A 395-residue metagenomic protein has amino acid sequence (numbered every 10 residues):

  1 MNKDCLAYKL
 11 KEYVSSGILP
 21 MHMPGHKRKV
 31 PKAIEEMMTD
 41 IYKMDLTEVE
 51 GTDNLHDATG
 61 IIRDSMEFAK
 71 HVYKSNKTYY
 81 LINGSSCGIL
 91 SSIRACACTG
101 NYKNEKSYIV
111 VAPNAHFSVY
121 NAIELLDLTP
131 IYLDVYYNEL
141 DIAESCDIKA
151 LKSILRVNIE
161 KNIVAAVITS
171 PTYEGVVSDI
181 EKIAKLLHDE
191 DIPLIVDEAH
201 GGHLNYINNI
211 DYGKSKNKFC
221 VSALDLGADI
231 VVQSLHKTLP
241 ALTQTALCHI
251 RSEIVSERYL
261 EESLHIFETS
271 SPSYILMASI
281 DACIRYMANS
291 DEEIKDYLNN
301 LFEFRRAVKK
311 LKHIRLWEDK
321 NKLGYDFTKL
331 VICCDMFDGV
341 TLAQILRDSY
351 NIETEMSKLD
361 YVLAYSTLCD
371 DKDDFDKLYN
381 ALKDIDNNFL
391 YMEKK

Functional and structural regions predicted by a protein language model:
M1-G60: N-terminal "arm"/small-domain region of PLP-dependent enzymes with the aminotransferase-like
A7-K11, E35-E36, D57, G84-E318 (+1 more regions): Conserved PLP-enzyme active-site core in the AAT-like
Y42-C87: Conserved N-terminal alpha-helix of the aminotransferase class I/II PLP-enzyme fold
M66, C220, A343: Generic structural marker for isolated residues within well-ordered, non-membrane alpha-helices of soluble domains
Y79-L81, A166-T169, L363-T367: Short glycine-rich or small-residue beta-strand-to-loop segments that form or flank ligand, phosphate, metal/Fe-S
E303-K395: Conserved C-terminal alpha-helix-loop-beta "cap" of PLP-dependent enzymes that closes/shapes the active-site mouth
